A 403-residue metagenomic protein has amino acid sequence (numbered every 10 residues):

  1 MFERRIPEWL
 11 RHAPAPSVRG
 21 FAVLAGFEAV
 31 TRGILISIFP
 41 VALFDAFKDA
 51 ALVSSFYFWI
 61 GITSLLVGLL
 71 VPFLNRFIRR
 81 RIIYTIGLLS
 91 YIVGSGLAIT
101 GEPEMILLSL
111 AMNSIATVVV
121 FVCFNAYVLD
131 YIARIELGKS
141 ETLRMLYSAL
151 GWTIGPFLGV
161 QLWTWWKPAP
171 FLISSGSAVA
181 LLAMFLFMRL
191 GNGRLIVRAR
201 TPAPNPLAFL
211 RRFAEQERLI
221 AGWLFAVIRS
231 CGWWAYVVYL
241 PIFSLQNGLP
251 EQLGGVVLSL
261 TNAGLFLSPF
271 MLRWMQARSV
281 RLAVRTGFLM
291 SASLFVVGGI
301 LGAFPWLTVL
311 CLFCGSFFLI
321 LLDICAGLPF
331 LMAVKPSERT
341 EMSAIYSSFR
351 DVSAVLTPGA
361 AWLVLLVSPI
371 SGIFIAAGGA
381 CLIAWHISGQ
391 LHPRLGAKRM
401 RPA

Functional and structural regions predicted by a protein language model:
F2-A15, N192-F225: Juxtamembrane intracellular "pre-TM" segments in multi-pass secondary transporters
I6-G61, R218-V257: Helix-loop boundary and gating motifs at the non-cytosolic
A50-A51, R134-R144, E251, V334-Y346: Loop-to-transmembrane helix entry/capping segments in MFS-fold secondary transporters and related SLC/MFSD carriers
V67-R79, W163, S268-V280, L365: Helix-to-loop junctions at the C-terminal end of transmembrane segments in multipass secondary transporters
I82-G96, L282-V297: Structural signature of the two symmetry-related core transmembrane helices
V119-I132, L321-V334: Intracellular juxtamembrane helix-capping segments at the cytosolic ends of symmetry-related transmembrane helices
P170-F187, F374-G389: Symmetry-related core transmembrane helices of the 12-TM Major Facilitator Superfamily/SLC fold
E338-L366: A late C-terminal transmembrane helix in Major Facilitator Superfamily
